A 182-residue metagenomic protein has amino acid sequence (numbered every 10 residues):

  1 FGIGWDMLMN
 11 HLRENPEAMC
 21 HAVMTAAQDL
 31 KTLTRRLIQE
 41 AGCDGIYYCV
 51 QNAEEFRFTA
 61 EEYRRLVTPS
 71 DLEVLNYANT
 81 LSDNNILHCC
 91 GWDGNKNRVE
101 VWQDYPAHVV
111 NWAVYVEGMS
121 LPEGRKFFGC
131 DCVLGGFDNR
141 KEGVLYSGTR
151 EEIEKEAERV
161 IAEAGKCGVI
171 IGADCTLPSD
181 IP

Functional and structural regions predicted by a protein language model:
F1-P182: Active-site loop segments of alpha/beta catalytic cores
